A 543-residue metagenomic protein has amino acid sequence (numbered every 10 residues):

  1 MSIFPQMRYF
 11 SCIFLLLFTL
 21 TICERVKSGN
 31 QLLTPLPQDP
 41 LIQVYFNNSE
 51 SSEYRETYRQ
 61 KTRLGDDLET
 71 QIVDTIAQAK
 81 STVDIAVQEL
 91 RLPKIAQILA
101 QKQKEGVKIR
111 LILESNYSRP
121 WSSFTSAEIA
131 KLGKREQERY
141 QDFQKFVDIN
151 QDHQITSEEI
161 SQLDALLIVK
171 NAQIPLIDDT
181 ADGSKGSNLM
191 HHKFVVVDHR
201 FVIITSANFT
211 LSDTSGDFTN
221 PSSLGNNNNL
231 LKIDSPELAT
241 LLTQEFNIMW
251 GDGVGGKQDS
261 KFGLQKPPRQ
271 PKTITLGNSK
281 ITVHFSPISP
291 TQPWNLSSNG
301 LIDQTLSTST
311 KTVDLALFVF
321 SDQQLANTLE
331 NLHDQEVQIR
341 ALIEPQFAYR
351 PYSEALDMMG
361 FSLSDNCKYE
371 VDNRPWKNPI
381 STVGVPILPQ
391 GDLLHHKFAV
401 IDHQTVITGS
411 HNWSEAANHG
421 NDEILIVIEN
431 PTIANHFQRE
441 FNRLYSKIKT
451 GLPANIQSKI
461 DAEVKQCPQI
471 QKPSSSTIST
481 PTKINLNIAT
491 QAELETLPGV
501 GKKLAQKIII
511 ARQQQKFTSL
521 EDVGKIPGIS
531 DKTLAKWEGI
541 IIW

Functional and structural regions predicted by a protein language model:
T21-I22: C-terminal motif of bacterial Sec signal peptides marking the signal peptidase cleavage site
Q31-A79, E89-S307, E344-Q404, H411-I426 (+1 more regions): HKD-type phospholipase D/PLD-like phosphodiesterase module
V83-V87, I177-D178, T312-L317, A341-L342: Short catalytic-loop micro-motif centered on adjacent basic/acidic residues
V87-K94, F318-Q324: Acidic-and-aromatic substrate-binding clefts and catalytic sites of carbohydrate-active enzymes
I387, G391-H396, I401-T477: Long, C-terminal catalytic modules of enzymes
K472-P498: Acidic, Ser/Thr/Pro/Gly-enriched interdomain connector segments
G501-K502, S530: Small-residue hinge/turn detector
I509-I510, Q514, G524-W543: Alpha-helical interaction/regulatory segments in DNA maintenance proteins
